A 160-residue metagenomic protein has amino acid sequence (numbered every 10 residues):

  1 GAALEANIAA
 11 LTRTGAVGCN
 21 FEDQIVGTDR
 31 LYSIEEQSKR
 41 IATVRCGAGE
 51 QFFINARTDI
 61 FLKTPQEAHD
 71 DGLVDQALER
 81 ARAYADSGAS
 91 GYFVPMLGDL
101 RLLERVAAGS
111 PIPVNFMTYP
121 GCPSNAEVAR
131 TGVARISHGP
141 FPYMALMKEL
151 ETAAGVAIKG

Functional and structural regions predicted by a protein language model:
G1-H138, M144-T152, V156: Alpha/beta enzyme core
K159-G160: Acidic/histidine-enriched, glycine/proline-rich intrinsically disordered or flexible terminal extensions
